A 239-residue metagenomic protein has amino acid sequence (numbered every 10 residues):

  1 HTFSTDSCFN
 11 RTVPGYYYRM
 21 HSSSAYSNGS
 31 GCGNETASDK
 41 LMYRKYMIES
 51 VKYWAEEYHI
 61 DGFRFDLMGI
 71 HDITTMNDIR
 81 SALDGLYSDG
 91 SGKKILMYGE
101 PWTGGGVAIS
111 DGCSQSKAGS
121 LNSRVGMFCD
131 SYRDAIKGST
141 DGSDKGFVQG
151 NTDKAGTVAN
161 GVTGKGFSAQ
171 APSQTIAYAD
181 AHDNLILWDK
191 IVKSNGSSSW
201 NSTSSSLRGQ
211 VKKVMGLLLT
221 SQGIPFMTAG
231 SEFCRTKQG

Functional and structural regions predicted by a protein language model:
H1-Y58, L67-S88: Substrate-binding/active-site clefts of carbohydrate-active enzymes
Y58-H59, G223: Short loop/turn motifs at secondary-structure junctions
R80-L83, G92-C234, Q238: Conserved alpha/beta catalytic core and glycan-binding cleft of carbohydrate-active enzymes
